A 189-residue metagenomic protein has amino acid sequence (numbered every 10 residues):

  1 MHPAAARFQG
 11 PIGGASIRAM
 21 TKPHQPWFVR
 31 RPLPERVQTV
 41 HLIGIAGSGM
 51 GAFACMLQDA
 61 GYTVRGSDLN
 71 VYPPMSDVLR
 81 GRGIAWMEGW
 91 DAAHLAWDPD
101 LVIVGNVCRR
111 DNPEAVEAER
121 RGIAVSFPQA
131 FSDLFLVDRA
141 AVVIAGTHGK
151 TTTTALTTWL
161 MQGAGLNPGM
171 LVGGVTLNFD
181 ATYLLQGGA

Functional and structural regions predicted by a protein language model:
G13, I17-A130: N-terminal leader/targeting and accessory segments in enzymes
G13, R31, M56-D59, R80 (+3 more regions): Phosphate-binding loop of NTP-binding sites
